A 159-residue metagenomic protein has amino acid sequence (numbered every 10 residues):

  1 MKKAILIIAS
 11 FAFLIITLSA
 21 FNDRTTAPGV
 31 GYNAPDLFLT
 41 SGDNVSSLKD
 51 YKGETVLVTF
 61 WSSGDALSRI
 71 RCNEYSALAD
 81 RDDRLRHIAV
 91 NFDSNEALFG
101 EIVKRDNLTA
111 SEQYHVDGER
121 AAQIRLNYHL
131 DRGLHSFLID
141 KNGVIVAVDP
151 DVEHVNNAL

Functional and structural regions predicted by a protein language model:
M1-A27: Bacterial Sec-dependent N-terminal signal peptides
N22-L48, A158: N-terminal "domain-start" segment that seeds a small globular fold
S46-I70, Y75: Short active-site neighborhood of thiol/selenol oxidoreductases, capturing the structured segment around
L57-V58, H87, S136: Hydrophobic beta-strand anchors of alpha/beta hydrolase catalytic cores
F60-S62, V90-D93, V116: Active-site-proximal beta-strand/loop segments in catalytic clefts of secreted hydrolases
L67-D106, R120-R125: Structural microenvironment flanking redox-active thiols in thiol-disulfide oxidoreductases
G100, K104-K141: Short, internal strand/loop/helix patches that form the active-site neighborhood or redox-interaction surface
R132-L159: Thiol-/selenol-based redox modules, centered on thioredoxin-like and closely related oxidoreductase domains
